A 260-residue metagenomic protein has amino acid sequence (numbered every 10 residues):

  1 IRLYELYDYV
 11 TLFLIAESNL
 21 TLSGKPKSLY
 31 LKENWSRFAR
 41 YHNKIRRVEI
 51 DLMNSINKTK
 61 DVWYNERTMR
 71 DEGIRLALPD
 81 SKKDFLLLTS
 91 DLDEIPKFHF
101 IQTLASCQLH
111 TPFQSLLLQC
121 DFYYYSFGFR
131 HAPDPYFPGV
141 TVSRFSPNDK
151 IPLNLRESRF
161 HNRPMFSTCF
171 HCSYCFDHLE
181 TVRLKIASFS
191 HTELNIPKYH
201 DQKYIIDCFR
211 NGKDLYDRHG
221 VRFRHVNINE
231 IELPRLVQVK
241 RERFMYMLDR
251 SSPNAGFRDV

Functional and structural regions predicted by a protein language model:
I1, D71, R75-A77, S81 (+1 more regions): Catalytic phosphate/metal-binding cores of nucleic-acid and nucleotide-processing enzymes, i.e., regions that mediate
I1-E5, F100-T103: A short acidic, amphipathic alpha-helical/loop segment
L6-Y9, A39-Y41, L109-H110: Short, conserved loop/helix-junction motifs that constitute active-site signature segments in enzyme catalytic cores
V10, K82-D84, F113, F166: A general structural motif
T11-I15: Hydrophobic targeting segments
S18-T89, F98-Q102, E232-R258: Active-site-proximal specificity loops/subdomain of glycosyltransferases
E94-H200: Conserved catalytic core of nucleotide-sugar-dependent glycosyltransferases
P164-V260: C-terminal accessory extensions appended to soluble enzyme cores
